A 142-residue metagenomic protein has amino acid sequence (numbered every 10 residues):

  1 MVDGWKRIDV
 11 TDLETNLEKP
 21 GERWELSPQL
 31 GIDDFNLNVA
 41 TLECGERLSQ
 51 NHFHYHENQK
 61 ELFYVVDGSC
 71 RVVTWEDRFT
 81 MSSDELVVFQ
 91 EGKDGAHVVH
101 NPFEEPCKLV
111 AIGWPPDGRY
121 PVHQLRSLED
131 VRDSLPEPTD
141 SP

Functional and structural regions predicted by a protein language model:
M1-N36, P121-P142: A short, N-terminal "cap"/entry segment at the start of jelly-roll beta-barrel domains of the cupin/DSBH fold
R23, V39-E57: Conserved short histidine dyad/triad with adjacent acidic residue
E43-L48, S69, R78, K93-D94 (+1 more regions): Short, charged/polar surface micro-motifs in flexible loops or helix N-caps
N58-R71, W75-E76: Glycine- and acidic-residue-biased ligand/ion/polar-headgroup-sensing regions
V72-V73, F89, G95-F103: Short beta-strand His + acidic residue motifs that chelate non-heme Fe in jelly-roll/DSBH and cupin folds
W75-K93: Short acidic-glycine-tyrosine-enriched beta hairpin
V88, F103-R119: A short hydrophobic beta-strand segment most commonly corresponding to one strand of the jelly-roll/cupin
